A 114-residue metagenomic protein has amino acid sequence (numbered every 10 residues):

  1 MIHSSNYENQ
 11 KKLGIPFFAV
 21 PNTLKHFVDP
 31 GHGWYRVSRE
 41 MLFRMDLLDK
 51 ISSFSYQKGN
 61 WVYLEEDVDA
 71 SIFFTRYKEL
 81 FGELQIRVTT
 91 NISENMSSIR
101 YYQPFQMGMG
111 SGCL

Functional and structural regions predicted by a protein language model:
M1-D29: Eukaryotic non-globular interaction segments with acidic/serine-rich, low-complexity composition and alpha-helical
S5, K25, G33, W61 (+1 more regions): Intrinsically disordered, low-complexity segments enriched in small/polar residues
S5-N6, S38, S98, G112: Compositionally biased regions
K12, G31, Q106-G110: Intrinsically disordered, low-complexity segments enriched in small/polar residues
P16, G33-Y35, G110-L114: Compositionally biased, intrinsically disordered low-complexity regions
T23-K25, S52, W61, T90: Short, flexible coil/linker segments at or flanking structured domains
G31-K58: A short, structured beta-strand/loop element
Y63-L114: Short, compact, well-ordered microdomains
